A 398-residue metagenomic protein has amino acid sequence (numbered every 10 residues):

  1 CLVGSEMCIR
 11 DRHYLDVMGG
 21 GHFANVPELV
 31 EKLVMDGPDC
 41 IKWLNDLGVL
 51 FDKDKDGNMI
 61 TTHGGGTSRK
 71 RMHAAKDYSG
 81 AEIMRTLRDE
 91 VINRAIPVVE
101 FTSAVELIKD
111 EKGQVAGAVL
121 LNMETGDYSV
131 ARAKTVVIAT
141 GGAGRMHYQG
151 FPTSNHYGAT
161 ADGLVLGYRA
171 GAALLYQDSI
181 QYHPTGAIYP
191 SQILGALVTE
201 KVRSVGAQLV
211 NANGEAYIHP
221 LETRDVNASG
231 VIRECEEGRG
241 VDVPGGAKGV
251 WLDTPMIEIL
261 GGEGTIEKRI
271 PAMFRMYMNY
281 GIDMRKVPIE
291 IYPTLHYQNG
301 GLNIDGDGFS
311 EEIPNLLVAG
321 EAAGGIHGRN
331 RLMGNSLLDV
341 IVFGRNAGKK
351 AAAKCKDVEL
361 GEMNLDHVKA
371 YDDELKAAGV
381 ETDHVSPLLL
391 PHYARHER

Functional and structural regions predicted by a protein language model:
C1-I9: Single conserved hydrophobic/aromatic residue that forms the stacking wall/gate of nucleotide- or nucleobase-binding
S5, E28, A75-Y78, E124 (+5 more regions): Alpha-helix capping and helix-loop boundary segments enriched in small/acidic/polar residues
S5, W43, V49-K70, D110 (+5 more regions): Glycine- and aromatic-enriched mobile tails/lids
G20-I60: Rossmann-like flavin
N45-D127, R132, A139, H147 (+2 more regions): Conserved redox-cofactor binding core of oxidoreductases
V105-L121, R269-A323: A glycine-rich dinucleotide-binding beta-alpha-beta segment and adjacent secondary-structure elements that constitute
T135-Q192, A196, G334-K350: Glycine-rich loop(s) and the adjacent beta-strand/alpha-helix scaffold that form part
L166, A172-D283, K350-D357: An anion/pyrophosphate-binding glycine-rich loop and adjacent beta-alpha core in soluble alpha-beta enzymes
